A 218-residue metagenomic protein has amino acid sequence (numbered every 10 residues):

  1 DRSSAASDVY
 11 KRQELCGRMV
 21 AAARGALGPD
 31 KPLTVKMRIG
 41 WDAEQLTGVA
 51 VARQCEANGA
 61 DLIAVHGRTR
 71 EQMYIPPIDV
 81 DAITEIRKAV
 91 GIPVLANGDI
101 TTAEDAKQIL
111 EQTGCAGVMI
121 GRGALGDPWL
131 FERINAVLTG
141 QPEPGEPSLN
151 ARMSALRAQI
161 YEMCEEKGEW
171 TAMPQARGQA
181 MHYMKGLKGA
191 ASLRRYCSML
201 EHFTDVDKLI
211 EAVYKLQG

Functional and structural regions predicted by a protein language model:
D1-A6, Y10: Single conserved hydrophobic/aromatic residue that forms the stacking wall/gate of nucleotide- or nucleobase-binding
S4, T69-M73: A short acidic, helix-capping loop that chelates divalent metal ions and anchors anionic groups
S7, Q45-L46, Y74-P77: Short, solvent-exposed loop/turn segments at secondary-structure boundaries
K11-R18: Internal, non-catalytic "lid/hinge" segments that mediate substrate recognition, gating, inter-domain movement
R18-A21, G25-G28, P32, T47-L62 (+3 more regions): Alpha/beta catalytic cores of nucleotide-metabolism and tRNA/nucleoside-modifying enzymes
P32-R38, A64-R68: Short beta-strands and strand-loop turn motifs
V35-T47: Active-site mouth loops of central-metabolism enzymes
G40-D42, Q72-Y74, L95-N97: Short, flexible loop segments at the rims of nucleotide/cofactor-binding pockets, characterized by
